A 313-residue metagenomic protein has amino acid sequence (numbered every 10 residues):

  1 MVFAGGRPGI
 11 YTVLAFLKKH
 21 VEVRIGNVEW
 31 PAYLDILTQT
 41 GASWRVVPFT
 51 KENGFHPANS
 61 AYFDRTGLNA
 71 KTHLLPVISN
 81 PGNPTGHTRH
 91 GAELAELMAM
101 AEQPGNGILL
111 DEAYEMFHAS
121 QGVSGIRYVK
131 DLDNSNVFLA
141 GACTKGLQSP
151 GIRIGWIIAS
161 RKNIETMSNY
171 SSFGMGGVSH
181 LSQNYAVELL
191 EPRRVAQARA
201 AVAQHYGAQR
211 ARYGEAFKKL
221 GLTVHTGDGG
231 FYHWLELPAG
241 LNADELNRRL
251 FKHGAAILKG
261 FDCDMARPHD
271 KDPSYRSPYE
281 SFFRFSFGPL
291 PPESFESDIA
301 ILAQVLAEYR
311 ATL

Functional and structural regions predicted by a protein language model:
M1-Q103, E115-L132, F138: Conserved core of the PLP fold type I
I25, V77-S79, L109-E112, G141 (+3 more regions): Short beta-strand segments
E29, V187, A203-G214, T223-E236: Conserved glycine-rich beta-strand-loop-beta hairpin in the small C-terminal domain of fold type I
T40, Q103-P104, L220, H253: Helix C-cap/helix->beta junction micro-motif
K130-Q204, Q304-L306, A311: Conserved core segment of the aminotransferase class I/II
D133, K252-H253, D264-L313: PLP-dependent enzyme catalytic core of the Aspartate aminotransferase-like
